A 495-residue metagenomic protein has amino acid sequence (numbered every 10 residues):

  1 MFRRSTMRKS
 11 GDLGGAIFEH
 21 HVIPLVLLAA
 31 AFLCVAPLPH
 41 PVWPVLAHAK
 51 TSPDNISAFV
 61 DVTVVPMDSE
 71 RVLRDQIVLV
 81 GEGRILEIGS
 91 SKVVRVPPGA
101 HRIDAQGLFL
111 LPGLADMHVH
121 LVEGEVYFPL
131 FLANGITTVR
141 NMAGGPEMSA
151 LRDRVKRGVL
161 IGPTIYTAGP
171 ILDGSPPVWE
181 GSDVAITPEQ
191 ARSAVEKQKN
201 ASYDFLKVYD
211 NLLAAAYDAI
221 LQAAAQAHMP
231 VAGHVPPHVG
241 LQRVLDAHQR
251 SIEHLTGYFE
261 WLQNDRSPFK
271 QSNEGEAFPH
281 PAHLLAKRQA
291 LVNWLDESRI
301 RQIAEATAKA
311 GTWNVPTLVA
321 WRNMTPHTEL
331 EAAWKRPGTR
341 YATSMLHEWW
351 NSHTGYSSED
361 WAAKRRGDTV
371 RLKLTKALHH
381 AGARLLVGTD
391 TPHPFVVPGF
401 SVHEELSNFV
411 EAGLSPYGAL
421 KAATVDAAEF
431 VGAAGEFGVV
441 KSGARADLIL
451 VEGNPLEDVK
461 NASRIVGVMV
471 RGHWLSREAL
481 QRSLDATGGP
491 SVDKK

Functional and structural regions predicted by a protein language model:
V22-P39: Bacterial N-terminal signal peptides
W43-L46, K50-D54, V64, E70-L111: Histidine-rich, glycine-flanked metal-binding segment
L46-H48, V64-I77, S90-S91, V397 (+2 more regions): Acidic, glycine-enriched loop/beta-strand segments at the rims of small-molecule binding/catalytic pockets
S57-F59, R95-Y127, L132, T137: Replace "His-x-His-based motif
V62, V78, G83, G107 (+14 more regions): Divalent metal-coordination and catalytic microenvironments
A115-V122, P176-Q190: Active-site mouth loops of central-metabolism enzymes
F128-E147, P163-I171, K199-L212, M229-A232 (+3 more regions): Divalent metal-dependent hydrolysis catalytic cores, especially in the metallo-beta-lactamase
Q198-V208, L212, Y258-A412, D485-K495: Active-site neighborhoods of metal-dependent hydrolases
